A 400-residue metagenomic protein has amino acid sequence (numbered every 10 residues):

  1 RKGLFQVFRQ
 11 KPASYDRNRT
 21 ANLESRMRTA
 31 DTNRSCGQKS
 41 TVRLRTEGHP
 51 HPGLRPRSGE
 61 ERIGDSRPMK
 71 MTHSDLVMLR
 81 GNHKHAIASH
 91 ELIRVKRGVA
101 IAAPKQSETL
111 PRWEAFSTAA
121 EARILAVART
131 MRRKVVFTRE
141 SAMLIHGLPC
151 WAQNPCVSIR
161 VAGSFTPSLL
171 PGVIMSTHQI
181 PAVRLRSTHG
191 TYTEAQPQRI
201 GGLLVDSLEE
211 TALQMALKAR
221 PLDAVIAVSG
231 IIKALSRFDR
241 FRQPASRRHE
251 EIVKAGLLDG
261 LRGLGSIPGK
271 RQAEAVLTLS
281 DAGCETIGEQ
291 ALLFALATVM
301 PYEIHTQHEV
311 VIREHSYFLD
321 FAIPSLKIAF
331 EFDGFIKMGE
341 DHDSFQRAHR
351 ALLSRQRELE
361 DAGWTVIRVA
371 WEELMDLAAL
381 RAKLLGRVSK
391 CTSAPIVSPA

Functional and structural regions predicted by a protein language model:
G3-L4, F8, Y15-T20, E24-P268 (+1 more regions): Short gly/ser-rich loop at a beta-strand->alpha-helix junction or flexible surface loop bordering the NTP-binding
L4-V7, A13, P301, A329-E331: Intrinsic disorder/low-structure terminal segments
G53, H73-L79, P244-A400: Surface segments flanking catalytic/ligand-binding clefts of nucleic-acid enzymes
